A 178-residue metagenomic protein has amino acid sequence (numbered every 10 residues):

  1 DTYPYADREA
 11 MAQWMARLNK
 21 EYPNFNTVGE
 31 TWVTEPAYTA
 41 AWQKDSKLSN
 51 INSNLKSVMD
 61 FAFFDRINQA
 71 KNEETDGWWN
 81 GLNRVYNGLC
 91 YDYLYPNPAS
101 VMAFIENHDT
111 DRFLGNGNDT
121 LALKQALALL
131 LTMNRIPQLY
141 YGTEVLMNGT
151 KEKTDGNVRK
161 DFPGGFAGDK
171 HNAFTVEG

Functional and structural regions predicted by a protein language model:
T2-N97, V101, N118-T120, A128-T132 (+1 more regions): Active-site-proximal helices and loops of the catalytic beta/alpha 8
V28, F104, Q138-Y141: A structural signal for short, well-ordered beta-strand segments and their strand-loop junctions that often border
D111-G115: Surface-exposed cleft-lining segments at the edges of enzyme active sites
N134-I136: Short glycine-/polar-rich loops that comprise or flank the Walker A/P-loop and associated switch/sensor motifs
